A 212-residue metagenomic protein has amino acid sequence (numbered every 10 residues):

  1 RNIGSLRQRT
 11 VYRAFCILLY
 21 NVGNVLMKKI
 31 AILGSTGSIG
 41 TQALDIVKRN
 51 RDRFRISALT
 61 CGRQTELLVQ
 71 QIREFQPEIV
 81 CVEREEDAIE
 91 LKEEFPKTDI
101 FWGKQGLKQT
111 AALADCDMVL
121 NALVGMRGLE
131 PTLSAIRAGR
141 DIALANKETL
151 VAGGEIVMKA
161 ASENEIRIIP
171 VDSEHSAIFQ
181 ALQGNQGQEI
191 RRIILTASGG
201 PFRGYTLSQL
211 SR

Functional and structural regions predicted by a protein language model:
L26-E78: N-terminal Rossmann-like dinucleotide-binding module
K28, Q76-E78, P96-T98, A138-D141 (+1 more regions): A short helix->loop->beta-strand "cap" motif at the edges of active sites that frequently abuts
I32, V82, I100-G103, L120-N121 (+3 more regions): General beta-strand structural signal in soluble alpha/beta enzymes
T36, I72, V119, G139 (+1 more regions): Residue-level signal for inorganic ion chemistry
R84, E94-D117, L123-R127: A structured beta-alpha segment of the ubiquitous adenosine-cofactor-binding alpha/beta core
D115, A122, L129, L133-A138 (+1 more regions): Rossmann-like NAD(P)H-binding beta-loop-alpha module
